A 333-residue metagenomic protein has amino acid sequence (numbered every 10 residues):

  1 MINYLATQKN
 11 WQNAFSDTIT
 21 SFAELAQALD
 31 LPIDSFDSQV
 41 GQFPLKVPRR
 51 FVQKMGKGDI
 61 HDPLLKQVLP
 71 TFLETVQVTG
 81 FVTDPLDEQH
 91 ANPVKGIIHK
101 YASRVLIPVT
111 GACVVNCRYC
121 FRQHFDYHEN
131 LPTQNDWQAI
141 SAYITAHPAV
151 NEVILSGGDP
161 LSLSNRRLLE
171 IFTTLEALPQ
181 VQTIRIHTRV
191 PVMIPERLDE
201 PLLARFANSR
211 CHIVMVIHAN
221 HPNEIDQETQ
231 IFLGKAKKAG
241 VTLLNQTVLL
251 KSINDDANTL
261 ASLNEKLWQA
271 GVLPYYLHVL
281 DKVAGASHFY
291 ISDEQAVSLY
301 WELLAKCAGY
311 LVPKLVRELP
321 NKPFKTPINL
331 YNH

Functional and structural regions predicted by a protein language model:
M1-H99: Flexible, acidic/Gly-rich N-terminal and inter-domain linker regions that tether and position cofactor-handling modules
F15, L280, G285, Y290 (+1 more regions): Accessory C-terminal segments flanking Radical SAM cores
P44, P93-R122: N-terminal pre-triad scaffold of radical SAM enzymes
F51, C117, Y275: Conserved, mostly hydrophobic/aromatic
C120-P132: Iron-sulfur (Fe-S) cluster-binding segments and ferredoxin-like electron-carrier domains, especially [2Fe-2S]
F121, Q134-D136, H147: Intrinsically disordered, low-complexity linker/loop segments enriched in Gly/Pro and charged/polar residues
Q138, A142-E152, L161-C307: Conserved AdoMet/S-adenosylmethionine-binding subsite of the radical SAM
S298-H333: C-terminal accessory regions of radical SAM enzymes
